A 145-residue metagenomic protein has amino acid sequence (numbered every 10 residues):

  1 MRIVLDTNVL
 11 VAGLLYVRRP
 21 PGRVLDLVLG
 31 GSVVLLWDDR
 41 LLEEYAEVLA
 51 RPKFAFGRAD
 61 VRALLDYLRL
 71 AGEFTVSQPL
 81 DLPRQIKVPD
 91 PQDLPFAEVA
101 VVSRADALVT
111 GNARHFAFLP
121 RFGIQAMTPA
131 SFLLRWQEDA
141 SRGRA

Functional and structural regions predicted by a protein language model:
V4-L5, L15, P21-P52: PIN/NYN-family metal-dependent endoribonuclease catalytic core
D6-T7, W37-D38, N112, T128: A secondary-structure boundary/capping signal
L14-L15, L49, P120, Q137: Short, flexible helix/strand-to-coil boundary loops that buttress conserved ligand/catalytic motifs in alpha/beta
R19, L36, A59, K87 (+1 more regions): Residues at secondary-structure transition points
V48, K53-I86: Helix-adjacent hinge/juxtasegments
L70-A107, A113: Active-site neighborhoods of divalent-metal-dependent phosphate/nucleic-acid chemistry enzymes
L94, V101-A107, A113-A145: Acidic, PIN/NYN-like endoribonuclease modules and their adjacent C-terminal/linker elements
